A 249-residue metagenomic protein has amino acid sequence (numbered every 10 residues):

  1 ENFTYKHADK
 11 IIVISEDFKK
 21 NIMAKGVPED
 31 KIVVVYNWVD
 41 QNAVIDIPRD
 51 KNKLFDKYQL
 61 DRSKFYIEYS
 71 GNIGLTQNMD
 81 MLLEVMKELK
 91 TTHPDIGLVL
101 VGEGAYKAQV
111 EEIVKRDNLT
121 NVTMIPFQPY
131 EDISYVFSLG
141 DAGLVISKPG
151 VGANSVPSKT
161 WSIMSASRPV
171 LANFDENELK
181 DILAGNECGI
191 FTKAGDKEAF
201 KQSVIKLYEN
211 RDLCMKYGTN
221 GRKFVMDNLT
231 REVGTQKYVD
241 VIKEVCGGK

Functional and structural regions predicted by a protein language model:
E1-I11: Membrane-proximal helix-turn-helix segments that form the acceptor-binding/catalytic region of lipid-linked
D17, W38: Carbohydrate-associated surface elements
I45-L60: A short helix/loop element that forms part of the nucleotide-sugar donor recognition site in Leloir-type
D61-Q77, L83-M86, V99: Conserved donor-binding/catalytic core segment of Leloir-type glycosyltransferases
Q77, P129-Y135, G143-M164, V170-D181: Nucleotide-sugar-dependent
V99-G102, K107-S134: Nucleotide-activated donor-binding/catalytic signature segment of Leloir-type glycosyltransferases, i.e., the conserved
G185-N186, I190-K197, K206-D212: Conserved acidic donor-binding segment of nucleotide-sugar-dependent glycosyltransferases
A199-K206, L213-D227, D240: A short, well-ordered alpha-helix in the C-terminal region of glycosyltransferases
